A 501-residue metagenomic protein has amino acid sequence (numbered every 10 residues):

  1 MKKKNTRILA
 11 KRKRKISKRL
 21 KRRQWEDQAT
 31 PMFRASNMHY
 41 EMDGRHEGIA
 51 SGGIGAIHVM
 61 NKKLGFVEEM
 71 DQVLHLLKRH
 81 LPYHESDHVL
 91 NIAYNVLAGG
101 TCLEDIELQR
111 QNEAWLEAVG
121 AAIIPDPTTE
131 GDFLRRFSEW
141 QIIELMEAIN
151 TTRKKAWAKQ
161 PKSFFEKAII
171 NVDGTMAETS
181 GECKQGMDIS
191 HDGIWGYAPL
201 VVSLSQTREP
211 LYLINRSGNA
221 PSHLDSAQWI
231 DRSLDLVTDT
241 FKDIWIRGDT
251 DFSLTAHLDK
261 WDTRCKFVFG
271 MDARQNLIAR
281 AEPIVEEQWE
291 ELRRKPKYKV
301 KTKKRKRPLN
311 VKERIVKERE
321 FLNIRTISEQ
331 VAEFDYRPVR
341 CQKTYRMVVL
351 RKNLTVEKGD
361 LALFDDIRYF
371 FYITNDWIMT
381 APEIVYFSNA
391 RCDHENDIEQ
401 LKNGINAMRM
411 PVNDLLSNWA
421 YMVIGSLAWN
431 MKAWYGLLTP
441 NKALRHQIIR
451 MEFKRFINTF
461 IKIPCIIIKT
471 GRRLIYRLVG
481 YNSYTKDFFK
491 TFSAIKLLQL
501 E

Functional and structural regions predicted by a protein language model:
K2-K11, R23-S36, M42, V268-D397 (+2 more regions): An anionic, glycine-rich sequence signature occurring as long contiguous blocks
K2-N219, S226-D239, W261, K462-E501: Dynamic "connector" segments at or just before major functional cores
M60, I106, A381-L415, W419-A420 (+2 more regions): Short amphipathic alpha-helical "interface-anchor" segments enriched in bulky aromatics
D173, D243-S253: Acidic/histidine-rich, metal-coordinating catalytic segments
T175-A177, T207-E209, S217-G218, R274 (+8 more regions): Short, glycine-/Ser/Thr-/acidic-enriched flexible segments
S205, F241, D272-A273, M408: Carbohydrate-active enzymes and regulators
H257-K266: Short, surface-exposed basic-aromatic patches at helix termini and helix-loop junctions that form
M408-L474, Y481: Basic, amphipathic alpha-helical segments enriched in Lys/Arg and hydrophobic/aromatic residues
